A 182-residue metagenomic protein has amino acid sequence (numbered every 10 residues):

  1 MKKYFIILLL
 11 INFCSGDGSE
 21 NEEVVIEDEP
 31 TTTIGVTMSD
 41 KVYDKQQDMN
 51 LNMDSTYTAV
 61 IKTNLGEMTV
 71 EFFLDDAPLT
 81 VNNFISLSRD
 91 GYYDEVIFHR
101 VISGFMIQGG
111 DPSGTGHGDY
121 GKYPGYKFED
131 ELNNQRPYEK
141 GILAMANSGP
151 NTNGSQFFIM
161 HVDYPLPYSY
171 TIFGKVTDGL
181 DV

Functional and structural regions predicted by a protein language model:
Y4-N12: Sec-dependent N-terminal signal peptides
C14-V182: Cyclophilin-like peptidyl-prolyl cis-trans isomerases
